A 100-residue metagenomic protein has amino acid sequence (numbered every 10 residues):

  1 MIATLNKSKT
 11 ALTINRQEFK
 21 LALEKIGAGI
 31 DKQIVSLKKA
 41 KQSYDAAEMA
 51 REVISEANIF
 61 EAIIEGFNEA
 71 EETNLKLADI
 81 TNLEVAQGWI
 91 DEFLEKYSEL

Functional and structural regions predicted by a protein language model:
M1-S8, L12, L37, Y44 (+2 more regions): Extended non-catalytic scaffold regions that mediate assembly and binding in large macromolecular machines
T4-S36, A40: N-terminal acidic leader/helix
A22, I26, G88-F93: Long amphipathic alpha-helical segments
K32, S36-W89: Acidic, low-complexity, intrinsically disordered interaction modules
E72, I90, L94-E95, E99-L100: Mixed-charge, Lys/Arg-enriched low-complexity segments
